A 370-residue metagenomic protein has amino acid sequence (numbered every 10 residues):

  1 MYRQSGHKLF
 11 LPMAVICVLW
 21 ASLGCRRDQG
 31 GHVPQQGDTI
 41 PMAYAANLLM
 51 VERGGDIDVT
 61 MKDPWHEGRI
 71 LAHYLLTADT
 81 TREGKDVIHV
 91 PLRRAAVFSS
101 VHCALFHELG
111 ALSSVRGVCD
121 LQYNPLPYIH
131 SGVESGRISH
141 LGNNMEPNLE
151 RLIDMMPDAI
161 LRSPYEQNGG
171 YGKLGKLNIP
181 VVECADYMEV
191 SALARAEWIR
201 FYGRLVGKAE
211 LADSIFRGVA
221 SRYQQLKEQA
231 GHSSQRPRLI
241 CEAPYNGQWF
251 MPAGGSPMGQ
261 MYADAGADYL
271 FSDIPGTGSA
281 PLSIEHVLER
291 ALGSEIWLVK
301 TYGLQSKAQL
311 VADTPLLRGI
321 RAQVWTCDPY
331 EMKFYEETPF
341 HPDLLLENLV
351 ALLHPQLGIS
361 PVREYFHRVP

Functional and structural regions predicted by a protein language model:
M1-G31, L349: Bacterial Sec-dependent N-terminal signal peptides
C25-C103, L211-I240, L352, Q356-P370: Bacterial Sec-exported substrate-binding components of ABC uptake systems
M61-I153, A159-E166: A short, structured surface patch at a secondary-structure boundary
K85, V90-R94, L105, R137-N143 (+6 more regions): Second-shell loop/turn segments in exported
R93, C103-H107, E150-D154, G172 (+11 more regions): Solvent-exposed, polar/charged alpha-helical surfaces in well-ordered, non-transmembrane soluble domains, broadly
H102, V118-Y128, G169-Y171, A185-R200 (+1 more regions): Extracytoplasmic ligand-binding site segments that recognize negatively charged/polar headgroups
E189-G218, I296-P370: Structured C-terminal subdomain patch of bacterial secreted/periplasmic proteins
S221-A308: Flexible, glycine-rich surface segments
